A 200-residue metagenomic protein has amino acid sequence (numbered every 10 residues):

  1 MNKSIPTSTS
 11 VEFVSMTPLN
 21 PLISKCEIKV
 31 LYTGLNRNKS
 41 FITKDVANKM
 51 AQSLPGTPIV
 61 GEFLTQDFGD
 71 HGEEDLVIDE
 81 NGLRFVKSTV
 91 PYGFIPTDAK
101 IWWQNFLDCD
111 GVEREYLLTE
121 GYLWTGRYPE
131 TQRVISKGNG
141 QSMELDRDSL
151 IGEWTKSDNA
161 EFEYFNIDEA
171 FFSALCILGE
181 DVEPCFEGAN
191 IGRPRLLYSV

Functional and structural regions predicted by a protein language model:
M1-V200: Signature of dsDNA virion morphogenesis modules
